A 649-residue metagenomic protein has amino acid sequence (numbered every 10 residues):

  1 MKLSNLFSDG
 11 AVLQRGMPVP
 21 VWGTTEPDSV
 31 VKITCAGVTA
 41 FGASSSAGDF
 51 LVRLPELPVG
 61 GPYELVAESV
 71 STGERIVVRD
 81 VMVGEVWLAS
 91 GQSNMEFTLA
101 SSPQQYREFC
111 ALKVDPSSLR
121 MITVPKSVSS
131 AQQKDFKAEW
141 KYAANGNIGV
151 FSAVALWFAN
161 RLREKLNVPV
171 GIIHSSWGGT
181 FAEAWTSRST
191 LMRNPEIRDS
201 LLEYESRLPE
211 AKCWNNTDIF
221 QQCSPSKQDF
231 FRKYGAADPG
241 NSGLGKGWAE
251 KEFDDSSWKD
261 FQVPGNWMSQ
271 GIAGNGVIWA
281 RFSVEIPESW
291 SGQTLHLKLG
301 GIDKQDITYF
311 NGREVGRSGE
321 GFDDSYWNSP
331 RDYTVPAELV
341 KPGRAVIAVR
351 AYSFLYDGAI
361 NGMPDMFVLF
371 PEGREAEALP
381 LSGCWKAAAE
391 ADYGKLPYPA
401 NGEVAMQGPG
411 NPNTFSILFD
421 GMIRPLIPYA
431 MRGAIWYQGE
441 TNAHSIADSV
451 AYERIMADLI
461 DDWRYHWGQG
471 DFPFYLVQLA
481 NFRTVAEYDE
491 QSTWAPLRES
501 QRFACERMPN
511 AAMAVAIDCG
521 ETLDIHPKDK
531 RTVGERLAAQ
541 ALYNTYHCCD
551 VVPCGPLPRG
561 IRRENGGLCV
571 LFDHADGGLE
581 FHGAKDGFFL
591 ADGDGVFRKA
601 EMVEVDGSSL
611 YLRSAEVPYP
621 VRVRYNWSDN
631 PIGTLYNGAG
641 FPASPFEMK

Functional and structural regions predicted by a protein language model:
N5, L13-P18, I272-N275, D529-E535 (+1 more regions): Surface beta-strand/loop "capping" patches
N5-D9, G274-P287, S329-Y333, D420: Short beta-strands within extracellular/lumenal beta-sheet-rich domains
L6-M82, L355-D357: Ser/Thr-rich low-complexity repeats and stalk/linker segments
W22, W258, V284-I286, S291-E314 (+1 more regions): Aromatic-lined ligand-binding clefts that engage carbohydrates, nucleic acids, or primary amines
G37-G60, Y309-D365: Beta-strand-rich ligand-recognition modules
T39, C569, A575-K649: C-terminal beta-sandwich/jelly-roll accessory domains of carbohydrate-active enzymes
G60-S71, A348-V349, V621-S628: Short, aromatic- and glycine-rich surface loops/edge beta-strands on solvent-exposed regions
I76-Y142, I173-Q262, N266, L339 (+2 more regions): An acidic-aromatic loop/edge-strand motif
